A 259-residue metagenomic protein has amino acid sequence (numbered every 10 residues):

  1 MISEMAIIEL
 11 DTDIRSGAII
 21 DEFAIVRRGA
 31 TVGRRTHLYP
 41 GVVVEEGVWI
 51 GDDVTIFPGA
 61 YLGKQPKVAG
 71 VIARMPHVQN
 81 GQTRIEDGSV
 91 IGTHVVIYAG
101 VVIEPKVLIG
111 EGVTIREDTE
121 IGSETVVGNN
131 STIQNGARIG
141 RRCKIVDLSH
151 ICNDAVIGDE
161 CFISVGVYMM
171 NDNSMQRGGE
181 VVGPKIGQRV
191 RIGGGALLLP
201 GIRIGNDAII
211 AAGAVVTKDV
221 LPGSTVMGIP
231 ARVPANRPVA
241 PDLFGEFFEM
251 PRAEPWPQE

Functional and structural regions predicted by a protein language model:
M1-A69, A73-M227, R232-V233: Structural signal for interior beta-strand "rungs" in well-ordered beta-sheet cores of soluble enzyme domains
P234-A235, P257: Generic, ordered loop/turn and secondary-structure boundary motif
P238: Active-site-adjacent loop and "lid" segments of alpha/beta metabolic enzymes
P241-D242, E249: C-terminal auxiliary extensions adjacent to catalytic cores
F248-E259: ABC ATPase nucleotide-binding domains
